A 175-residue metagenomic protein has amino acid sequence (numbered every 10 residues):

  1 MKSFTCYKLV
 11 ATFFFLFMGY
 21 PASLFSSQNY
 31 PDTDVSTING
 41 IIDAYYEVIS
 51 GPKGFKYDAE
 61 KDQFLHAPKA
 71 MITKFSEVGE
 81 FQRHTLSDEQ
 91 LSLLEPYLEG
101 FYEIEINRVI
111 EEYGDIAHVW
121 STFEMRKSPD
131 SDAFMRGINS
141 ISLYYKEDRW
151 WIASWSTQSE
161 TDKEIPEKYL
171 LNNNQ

Functional and structural regions predicted by a protein language model:
M1-A11: Bacterial N-terminal signal peptides that target proteins for export
V10-S23: Bacterial N-terminal signal peptides
P21-E60, F64, N172-N174: Short, low-complexity N-terminal intrinsically disordered segments enriched in polar/charged residues
D34, M71-I72, E80-P129: Surface-exposed, charged secondary-structure patches
K53-F81: N-terminal, post-signal-peptide region of Sec/Tat-exported proteins
H66, F123-M125, S156-T157: Short beta-strand segments enriched in hydrophobic/aromatic residues within well-folded beta-rich domains
R83-T85, D130-A133, D162-Y169: A short, polar/proline- and glycine-enriched secondary-structure boundary/capping micro-motif
R136-P166: Short beta-strand edge/turn micro-motifs at domain boundaries
